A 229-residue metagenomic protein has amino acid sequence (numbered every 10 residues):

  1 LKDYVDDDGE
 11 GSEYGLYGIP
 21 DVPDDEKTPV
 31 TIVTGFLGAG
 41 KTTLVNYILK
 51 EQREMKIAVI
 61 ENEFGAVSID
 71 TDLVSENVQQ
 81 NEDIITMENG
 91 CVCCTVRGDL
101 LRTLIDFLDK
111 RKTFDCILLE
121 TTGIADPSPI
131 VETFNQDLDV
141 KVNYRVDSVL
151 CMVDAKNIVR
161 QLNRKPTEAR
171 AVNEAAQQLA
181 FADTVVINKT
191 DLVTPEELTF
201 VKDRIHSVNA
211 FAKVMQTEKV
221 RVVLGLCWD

Functional and structural regions predicted by a protein language model:
K2-D6, E174-D229: C-terminal accessory "lid"/substrate-recognition subdomains
D3-T34, A39, T43-N173: Nucleotide-state-sensitive switch-loop elements of NTP-binding domains
